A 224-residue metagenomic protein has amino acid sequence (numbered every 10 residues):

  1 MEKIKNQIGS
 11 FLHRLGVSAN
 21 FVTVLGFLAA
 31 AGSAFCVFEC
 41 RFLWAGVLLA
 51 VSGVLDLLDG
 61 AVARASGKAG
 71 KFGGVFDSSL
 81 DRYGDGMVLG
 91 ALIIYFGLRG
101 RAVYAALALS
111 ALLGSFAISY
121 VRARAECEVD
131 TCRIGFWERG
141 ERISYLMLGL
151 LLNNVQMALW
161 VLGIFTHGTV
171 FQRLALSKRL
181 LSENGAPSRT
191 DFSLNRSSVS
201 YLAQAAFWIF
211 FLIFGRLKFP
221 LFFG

Functional and structural regions predicted by a protein language model:
M1-G9, S79-R189: A feature for the membrane-embedded catalytic helix bundles of lipid/isoprenoid biosynthetic enzymes
M1-V47, T169-P187: Topogenic membrane-insertion module of multi-pass membrane proteins
V17-V24, L80-G84, G135, R139 (+1 more regions): Select subsegments of transmembrane alpha-helices in polytopic membrane proteins, especially boundary-proximal
F21-F72, A102-L113, N154-F165: Membrane-embedded alpha-helical segments that form the functional core of polytopic membrane enzymes, especially those
S33, I118, T169-Q172, A205-W208 (+1 more regions): Alpha-helical transmembrane segments of multipass membrane proteins
G73-S78: Membrane-interface alpha-helices at helix entry/exit sites of multi-pass transporters
L194-R216: Internal alpha-helical transmembrane segments
L217-G224: Alpha-helical transmembrane signal-anchor/signal-peptide segments
